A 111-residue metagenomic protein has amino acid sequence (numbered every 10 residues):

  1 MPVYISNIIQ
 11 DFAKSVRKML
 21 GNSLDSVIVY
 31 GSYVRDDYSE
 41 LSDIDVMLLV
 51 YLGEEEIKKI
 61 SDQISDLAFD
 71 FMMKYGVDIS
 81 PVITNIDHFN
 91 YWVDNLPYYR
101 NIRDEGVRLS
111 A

Functional and structural regions predicted by a protein language model:
M1-D25, R35-D36, E40, Y51-A111: Catalytic core of pol beta-like nucleotidyltransferases
S32: Recognition helix of helix-turn-helix/homeodomain-like DNA-binding domains that insert into the DNA major groove
I44-L49: Short beta-strand->loop micro-motif that forms the acidic, two-metal-ion catalytic signature in nucleotide-processing
